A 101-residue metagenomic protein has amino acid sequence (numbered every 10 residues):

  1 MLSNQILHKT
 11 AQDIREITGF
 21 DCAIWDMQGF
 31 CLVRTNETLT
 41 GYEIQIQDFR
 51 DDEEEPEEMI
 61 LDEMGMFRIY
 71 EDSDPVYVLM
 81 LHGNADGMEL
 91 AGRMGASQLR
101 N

Functional and structural regions predicted by a protein language model:
M1-N101: Hydrophobic, helix-rich cores of sensory/ligand-binding and other regulatory modules that couple small-molecule
